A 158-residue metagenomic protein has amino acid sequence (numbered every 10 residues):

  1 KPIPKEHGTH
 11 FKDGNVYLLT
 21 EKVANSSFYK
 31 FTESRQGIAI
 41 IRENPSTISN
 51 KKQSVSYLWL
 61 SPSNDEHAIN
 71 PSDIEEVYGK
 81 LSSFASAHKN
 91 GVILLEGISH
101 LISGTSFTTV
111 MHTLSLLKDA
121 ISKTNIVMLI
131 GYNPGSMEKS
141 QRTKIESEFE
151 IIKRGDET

Functional and structural regions predicted by a protein language model:
K1-E76: Conserved P-loop
N15-T20, K89-S106: Conserved P-loop NTPase "ATPase switch" module shared by AAA+ and STAND
A39-I41, L94-L95, I126-N133: Structural recognition of the conserved hydrophobic beta-strand(s) that form the central parallel beta-sheet of P-loop
I69-S72, G104-T108: Short, solvent-exposed loop/turn segments at secondary-structure boundaries
I74-G79, T108-S115: Well-ordered, non-membrane alpha-helical segments in soluble/globular domains
V77-H88: Conserved alpha-helical scaffold flanking the Walker A/P-loop in AAA+ ATPase domains
M111-S136: Substrate-engagement module of ASCE P-loop NTPases
Q141-T158: A short helix-turn-beta junction within AAA+ P-loop NTPase domains corresponding to the substrate/partner-engaging
